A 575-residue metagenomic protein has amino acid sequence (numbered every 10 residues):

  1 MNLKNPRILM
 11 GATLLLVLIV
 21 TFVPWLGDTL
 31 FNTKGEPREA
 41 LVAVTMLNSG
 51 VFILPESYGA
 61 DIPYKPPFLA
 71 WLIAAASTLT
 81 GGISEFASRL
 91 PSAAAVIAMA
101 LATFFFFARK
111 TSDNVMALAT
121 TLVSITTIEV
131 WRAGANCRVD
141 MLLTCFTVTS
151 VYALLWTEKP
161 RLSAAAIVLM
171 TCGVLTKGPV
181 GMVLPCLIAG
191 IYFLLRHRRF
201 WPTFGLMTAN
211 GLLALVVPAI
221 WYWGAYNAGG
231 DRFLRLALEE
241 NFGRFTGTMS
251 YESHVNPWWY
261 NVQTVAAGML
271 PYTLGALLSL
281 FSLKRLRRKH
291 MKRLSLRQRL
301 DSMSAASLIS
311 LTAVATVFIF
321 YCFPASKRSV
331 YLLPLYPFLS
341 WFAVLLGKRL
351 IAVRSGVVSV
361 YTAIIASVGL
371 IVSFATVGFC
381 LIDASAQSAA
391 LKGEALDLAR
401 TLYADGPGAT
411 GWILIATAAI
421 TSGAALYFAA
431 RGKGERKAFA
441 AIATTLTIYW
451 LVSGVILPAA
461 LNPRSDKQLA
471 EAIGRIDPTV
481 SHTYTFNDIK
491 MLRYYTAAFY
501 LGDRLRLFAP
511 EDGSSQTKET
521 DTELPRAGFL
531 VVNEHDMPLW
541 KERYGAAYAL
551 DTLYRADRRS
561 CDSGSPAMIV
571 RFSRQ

Functional and structural regions predicted by a protein language model:
M1-S359, S560-P566: Membrane-integral, polyisoprenol-dependent glycosyltransferases of the GT-C/oligosaccharyltransferase superfamily
N2-L3, P160, A164, R285-Q575: Membrane-embedded architecture of ER/inner-membrane glycosylation machinery
